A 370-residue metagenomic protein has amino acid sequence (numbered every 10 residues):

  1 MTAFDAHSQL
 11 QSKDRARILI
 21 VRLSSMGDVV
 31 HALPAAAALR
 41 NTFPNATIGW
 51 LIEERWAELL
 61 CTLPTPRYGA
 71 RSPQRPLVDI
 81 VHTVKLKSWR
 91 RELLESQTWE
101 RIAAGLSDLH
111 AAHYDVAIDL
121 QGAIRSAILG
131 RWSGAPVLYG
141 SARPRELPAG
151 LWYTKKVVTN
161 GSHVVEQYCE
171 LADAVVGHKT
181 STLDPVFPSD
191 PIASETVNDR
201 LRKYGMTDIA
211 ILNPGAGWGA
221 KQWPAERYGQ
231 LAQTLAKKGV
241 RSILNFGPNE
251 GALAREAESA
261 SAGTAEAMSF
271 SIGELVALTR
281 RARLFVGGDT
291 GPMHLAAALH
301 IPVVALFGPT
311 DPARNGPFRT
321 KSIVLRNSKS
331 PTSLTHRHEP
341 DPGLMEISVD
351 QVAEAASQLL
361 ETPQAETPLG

Functional and structural regions predicted by a protein language model:
M1-G370: Catalytic machinery of carbohydrate-active enzymes, primarily nucleotide-sugar-dependent glycosyltransferases
